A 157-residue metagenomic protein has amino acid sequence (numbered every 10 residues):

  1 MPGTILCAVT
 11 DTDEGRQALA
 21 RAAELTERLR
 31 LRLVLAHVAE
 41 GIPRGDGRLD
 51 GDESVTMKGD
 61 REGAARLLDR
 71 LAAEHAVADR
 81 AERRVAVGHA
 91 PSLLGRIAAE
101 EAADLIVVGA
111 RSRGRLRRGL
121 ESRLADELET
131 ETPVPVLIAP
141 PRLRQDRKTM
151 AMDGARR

Functional and structural regions predicted by a protein language model:
P2-L49, E131, P141-R142, R156-R157: Small/aliphatic-rich secondary-structure junction motif
A23, D69, A73, D126: Active-site phosphate/pyrophosphate- and oxyanion-stabilizing loops and adjacent acidic/basic residues in soluble
D52-R66: A short acidic, glycine-rich active-site loop that binds or catalyzes chemistry on phosphate/adenosine moieties
A81-R83: Rossmann-fold cofactor-recognition segment
V85-L93: Charged docking surfaces used in two-component/phosphorelay signaling
I97-A103: Glycine-rich phosphate-binding loop signature in dinucleotide/nucleotide-binding domains
L105-E131, Q145-T149: Glycine-rich, Arg-bearing micro-motifs that act as flexible, cationic patches
V134-D146: Short, flexible loop segments at boundaries between secondary-structure elements
